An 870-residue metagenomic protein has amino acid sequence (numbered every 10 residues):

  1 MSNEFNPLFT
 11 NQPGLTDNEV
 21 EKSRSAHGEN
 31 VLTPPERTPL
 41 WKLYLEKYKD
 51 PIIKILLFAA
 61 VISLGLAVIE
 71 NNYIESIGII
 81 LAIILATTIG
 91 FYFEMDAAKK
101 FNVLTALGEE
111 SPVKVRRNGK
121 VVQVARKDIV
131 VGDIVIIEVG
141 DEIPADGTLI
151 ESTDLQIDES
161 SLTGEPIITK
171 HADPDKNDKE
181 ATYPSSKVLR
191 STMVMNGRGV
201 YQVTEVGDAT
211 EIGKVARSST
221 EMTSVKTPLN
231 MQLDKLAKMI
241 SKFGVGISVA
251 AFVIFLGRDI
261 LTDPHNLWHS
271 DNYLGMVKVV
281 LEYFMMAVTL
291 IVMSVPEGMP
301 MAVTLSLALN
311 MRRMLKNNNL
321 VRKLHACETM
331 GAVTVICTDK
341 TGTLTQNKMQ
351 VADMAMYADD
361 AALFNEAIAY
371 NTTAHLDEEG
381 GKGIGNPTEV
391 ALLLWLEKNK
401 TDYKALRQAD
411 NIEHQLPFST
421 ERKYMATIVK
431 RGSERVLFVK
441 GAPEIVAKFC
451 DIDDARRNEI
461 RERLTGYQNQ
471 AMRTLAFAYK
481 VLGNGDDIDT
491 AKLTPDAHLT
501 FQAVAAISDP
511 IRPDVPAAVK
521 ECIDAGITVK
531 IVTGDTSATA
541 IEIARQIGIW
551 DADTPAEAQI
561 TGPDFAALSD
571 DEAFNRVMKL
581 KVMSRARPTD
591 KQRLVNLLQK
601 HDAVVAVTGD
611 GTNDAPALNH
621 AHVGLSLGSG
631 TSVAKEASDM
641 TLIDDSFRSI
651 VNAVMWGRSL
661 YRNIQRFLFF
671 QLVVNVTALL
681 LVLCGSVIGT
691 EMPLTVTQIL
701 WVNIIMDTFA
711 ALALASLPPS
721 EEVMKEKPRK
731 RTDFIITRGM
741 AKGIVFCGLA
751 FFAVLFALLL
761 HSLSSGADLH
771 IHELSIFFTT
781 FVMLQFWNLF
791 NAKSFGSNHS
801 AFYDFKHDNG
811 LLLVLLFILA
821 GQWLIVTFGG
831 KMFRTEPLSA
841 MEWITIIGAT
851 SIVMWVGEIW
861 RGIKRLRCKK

Functional and structural regions predicted by a protein language model:
M1-P728, D733-I736, L749, S764 (+2 more regions): Conserved cytosolic headpiece of P-type ATPases
M706, F751-F752, S775-F790: Generic alpha-helical transmembrane segments
G743-L758, M783-L784: Alpha-helical transmembrane segments of multi-pass integral membrane proteins
L760, S765-L769: Long hydrophobic segments that form regular secondary structure
H770-L774: Transmembrane alpha-helix entry/boundary detector in multi-pass membrane proteins
